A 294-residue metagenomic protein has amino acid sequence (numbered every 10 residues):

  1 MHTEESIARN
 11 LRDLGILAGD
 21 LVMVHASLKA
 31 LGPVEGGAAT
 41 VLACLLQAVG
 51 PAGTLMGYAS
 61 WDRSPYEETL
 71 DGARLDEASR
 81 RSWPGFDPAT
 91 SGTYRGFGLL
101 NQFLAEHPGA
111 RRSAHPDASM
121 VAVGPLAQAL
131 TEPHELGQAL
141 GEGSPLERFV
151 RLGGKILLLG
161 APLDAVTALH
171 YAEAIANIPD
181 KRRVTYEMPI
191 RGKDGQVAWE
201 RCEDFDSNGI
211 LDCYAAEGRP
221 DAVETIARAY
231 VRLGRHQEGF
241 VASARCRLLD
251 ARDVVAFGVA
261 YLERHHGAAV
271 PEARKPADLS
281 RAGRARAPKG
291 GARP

Functional and structural regions predicted by a protein language model:
M1-P294: N-terminal and secondary-structure boundary signal
